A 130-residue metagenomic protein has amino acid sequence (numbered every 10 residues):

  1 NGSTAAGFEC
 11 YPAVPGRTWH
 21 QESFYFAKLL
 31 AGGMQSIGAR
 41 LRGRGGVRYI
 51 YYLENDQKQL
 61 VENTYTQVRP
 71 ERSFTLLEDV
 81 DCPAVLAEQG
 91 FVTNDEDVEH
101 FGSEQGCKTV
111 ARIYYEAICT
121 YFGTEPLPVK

Functional and structural regions predicted by a protein language model:
N1-K130: Active-site-proximal helix/loop segments of hydrolytic enzymes
